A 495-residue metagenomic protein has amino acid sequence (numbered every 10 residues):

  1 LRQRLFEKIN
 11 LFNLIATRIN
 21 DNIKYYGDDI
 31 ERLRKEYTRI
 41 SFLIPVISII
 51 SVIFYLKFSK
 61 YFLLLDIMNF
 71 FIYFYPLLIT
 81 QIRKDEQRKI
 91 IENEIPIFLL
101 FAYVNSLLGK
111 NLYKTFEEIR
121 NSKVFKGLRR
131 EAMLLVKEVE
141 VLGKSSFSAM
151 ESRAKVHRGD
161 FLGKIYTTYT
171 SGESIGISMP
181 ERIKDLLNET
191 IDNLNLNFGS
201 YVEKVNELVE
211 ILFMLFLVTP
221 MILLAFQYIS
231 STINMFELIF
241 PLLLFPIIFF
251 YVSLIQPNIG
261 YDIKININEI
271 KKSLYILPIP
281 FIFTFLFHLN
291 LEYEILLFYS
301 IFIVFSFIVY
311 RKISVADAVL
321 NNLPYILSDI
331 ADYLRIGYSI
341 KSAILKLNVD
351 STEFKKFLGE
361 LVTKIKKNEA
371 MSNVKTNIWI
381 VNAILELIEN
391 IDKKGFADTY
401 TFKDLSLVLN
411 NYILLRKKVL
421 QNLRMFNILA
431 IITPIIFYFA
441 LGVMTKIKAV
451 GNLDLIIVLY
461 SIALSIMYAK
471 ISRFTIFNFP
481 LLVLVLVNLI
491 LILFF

Functional and structural regions predicted by a protein language model:
L1-L56, Y75-D85, L194, L208 (+4 more regions): Membrane-interfacial amphipathic helices
R2, Y25, V487-F495: Short amphipathic alpha-helical segments
R2-D28, F98-I119, K144-L215, I222 (+5 more regions): Hydrophobic alpha-helical segments characteristic of transmembrane helices
N10, E92-N93, V458: Residue-level marker of alpha-helix boundaries and capping positions
L33, N111, S178, D454 (+1 more regions): Alpha-helical hydrophobic packing sites
R39-Y55, L65-F74, N188, L194-L254 (+1 more regions): Bilayer-spanning, highly hydrophobic alpha-helical transmembrane segments
Y55-L63, S231-F236, T284-L296, I492-F495: Transmembrane helix interruption/hinge and helix-loop junction motifs
F62-A154, Y275-K375, A383-E386, A397-V419 (+1 more regions): Juxtamembrane/interface alpha-helical elements of multi-pass membrane proteins
